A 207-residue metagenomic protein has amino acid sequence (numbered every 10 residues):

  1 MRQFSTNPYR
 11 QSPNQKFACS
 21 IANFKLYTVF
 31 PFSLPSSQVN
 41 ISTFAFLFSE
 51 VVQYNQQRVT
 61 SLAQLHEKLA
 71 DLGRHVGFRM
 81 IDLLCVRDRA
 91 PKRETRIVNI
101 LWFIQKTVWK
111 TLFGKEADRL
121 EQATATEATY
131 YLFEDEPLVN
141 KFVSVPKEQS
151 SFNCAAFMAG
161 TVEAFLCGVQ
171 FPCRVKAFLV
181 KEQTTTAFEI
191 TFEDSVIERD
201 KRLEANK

Functional and structural regions predicted by a protein language model:
M1-C154, E182, S195-K207: N-terminal accessory segment detector
L112, E116, V169-C173, A177: Long, hydrophobic, amphipathic alpha-helical segments used as structural scaffolds
R119-Q122, A164, K176-L179: Beta-strand elements of modular eukaryotic interaction domains
F157-P172: Mixed-charge, glycine-accented linear interaction segment located at domain edges/termini
V175-E193: Beta-rich nucleic-acid/ligand-interaction surfaces
